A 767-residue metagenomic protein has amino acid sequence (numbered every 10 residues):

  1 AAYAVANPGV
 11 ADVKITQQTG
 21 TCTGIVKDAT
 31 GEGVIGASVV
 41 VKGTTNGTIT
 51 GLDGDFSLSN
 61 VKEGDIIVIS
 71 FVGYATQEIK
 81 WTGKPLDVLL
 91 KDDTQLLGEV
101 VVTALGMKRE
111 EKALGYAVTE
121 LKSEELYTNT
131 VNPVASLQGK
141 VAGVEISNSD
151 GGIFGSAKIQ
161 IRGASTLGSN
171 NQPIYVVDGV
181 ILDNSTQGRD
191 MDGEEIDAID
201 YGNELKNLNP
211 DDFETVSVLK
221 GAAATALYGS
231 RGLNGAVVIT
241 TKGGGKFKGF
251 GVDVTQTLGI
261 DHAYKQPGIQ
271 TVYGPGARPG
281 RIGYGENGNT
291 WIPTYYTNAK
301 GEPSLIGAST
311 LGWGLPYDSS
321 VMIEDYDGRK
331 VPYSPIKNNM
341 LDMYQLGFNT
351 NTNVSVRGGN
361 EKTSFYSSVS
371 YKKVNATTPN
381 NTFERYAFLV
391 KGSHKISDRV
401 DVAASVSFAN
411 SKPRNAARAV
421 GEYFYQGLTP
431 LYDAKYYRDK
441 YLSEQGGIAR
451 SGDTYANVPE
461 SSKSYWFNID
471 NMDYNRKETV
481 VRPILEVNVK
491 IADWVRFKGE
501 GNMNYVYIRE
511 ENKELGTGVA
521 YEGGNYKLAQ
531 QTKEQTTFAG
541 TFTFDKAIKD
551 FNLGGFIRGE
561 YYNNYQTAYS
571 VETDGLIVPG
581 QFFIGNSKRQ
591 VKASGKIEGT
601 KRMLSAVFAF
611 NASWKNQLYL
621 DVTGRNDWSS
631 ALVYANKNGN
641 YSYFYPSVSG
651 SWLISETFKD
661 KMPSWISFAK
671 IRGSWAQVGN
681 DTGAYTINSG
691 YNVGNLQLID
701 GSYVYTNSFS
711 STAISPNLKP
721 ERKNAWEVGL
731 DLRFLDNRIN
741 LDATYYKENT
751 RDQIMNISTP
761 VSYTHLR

Functional and structural regions predicted by a protein language model:
A1-L389, D401-A403, R482: Short, small/polar-rich motifs associated with maturation and membrane association, primarily at protein termini
K112, N171-Q172, G188, K246-P335 (+8 more regions): Surface-exposed loop/interface segments of Gram-negative outer-membrane beta-barrel transport/assembly proteins
K122-E125, K373, V406-N410, R625-S629: Conserved short loop/turn motifs at secondary-structure junctions
L208-N209, N638-S647, D752: Short turn/helix-capping motifs enriched in Asx and small/polar residues
T241, V254, V354-G358, V390-H394 (+8 more regions): Residues on the lipid-exposed face of transmembrane beta-strands in outer-membrane beta-barrel proteins
V369-N375, D621-L632, W675: Transmembrane beta-strand segments that form the barrel wall of outer-membrane beta-barrel proteins
F388, L604-F610, L618-N626, Y643-W652 (+2 more regions): Extended, hydrophobic alpha-helical segments in both membrane/secreted and soluble proteins
